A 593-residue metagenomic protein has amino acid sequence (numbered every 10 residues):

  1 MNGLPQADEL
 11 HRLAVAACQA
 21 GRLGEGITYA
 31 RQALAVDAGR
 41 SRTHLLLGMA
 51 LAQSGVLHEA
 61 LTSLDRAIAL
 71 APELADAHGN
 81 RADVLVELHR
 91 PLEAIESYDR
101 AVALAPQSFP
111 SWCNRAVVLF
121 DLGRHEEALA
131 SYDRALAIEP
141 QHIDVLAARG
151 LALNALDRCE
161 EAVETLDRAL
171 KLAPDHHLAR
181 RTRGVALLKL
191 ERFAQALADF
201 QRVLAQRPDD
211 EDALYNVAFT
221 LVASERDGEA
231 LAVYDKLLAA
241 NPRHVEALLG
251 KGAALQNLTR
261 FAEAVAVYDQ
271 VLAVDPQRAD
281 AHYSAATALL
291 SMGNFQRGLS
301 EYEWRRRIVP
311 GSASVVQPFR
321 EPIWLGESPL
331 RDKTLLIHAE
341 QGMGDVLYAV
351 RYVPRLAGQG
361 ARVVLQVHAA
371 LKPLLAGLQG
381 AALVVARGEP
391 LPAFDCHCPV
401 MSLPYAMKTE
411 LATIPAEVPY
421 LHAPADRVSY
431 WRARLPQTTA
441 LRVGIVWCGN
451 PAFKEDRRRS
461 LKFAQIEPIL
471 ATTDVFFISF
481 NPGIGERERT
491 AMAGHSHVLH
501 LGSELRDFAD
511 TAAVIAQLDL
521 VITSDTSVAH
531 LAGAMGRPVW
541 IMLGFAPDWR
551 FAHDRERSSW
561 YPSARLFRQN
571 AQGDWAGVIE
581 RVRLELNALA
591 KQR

Functional and structural regions predicted by a protein language model:
M1-L520, D525-R593: Alpha-helical solenoid repeat scaffolds of the TPR/TPR-like class and their adjacent stem/linker regions that mediate
